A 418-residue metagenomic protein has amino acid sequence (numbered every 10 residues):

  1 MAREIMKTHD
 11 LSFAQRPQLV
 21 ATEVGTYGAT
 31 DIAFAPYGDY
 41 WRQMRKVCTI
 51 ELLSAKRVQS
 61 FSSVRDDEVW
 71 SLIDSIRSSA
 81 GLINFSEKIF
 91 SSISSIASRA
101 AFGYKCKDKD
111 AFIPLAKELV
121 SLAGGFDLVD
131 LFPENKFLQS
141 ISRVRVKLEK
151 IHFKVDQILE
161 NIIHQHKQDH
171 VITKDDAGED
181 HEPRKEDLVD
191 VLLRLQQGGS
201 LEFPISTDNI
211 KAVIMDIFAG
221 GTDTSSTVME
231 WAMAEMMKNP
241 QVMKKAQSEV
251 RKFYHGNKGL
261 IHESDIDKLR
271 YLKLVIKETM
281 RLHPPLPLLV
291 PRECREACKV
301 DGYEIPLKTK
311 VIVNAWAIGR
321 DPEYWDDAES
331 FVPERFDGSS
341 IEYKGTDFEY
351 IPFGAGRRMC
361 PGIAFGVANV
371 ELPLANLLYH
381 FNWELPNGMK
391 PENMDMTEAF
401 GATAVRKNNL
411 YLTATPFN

Functional and structural regions predicted by a protein language model:
M1-S60, V64, I89-I96, D110-K136 (+1 more regions): Cytochrome P450 substrate-recognition site 1
A2, H283, V313-I341: Conserved cytochrome P450 K-helix/beta-meander segment immediately N-terminal to the heme-binding cysteine loop
L53-R57, G124-F126, I151-M229, N257-L269 (+1 more regions): Conserved cytochrome P450 catalytic core segment spanning the I/J/K helices
K56-D67, I76-R99, K105-P114, E134-I158 (+6 more regions): Cytochrome P450
I93, A97, F102, I151 (+8 more regions): Central I-helix of cytochrome P450 enzymes
K107, P240-V242, I363-A402: Cytochrome P450 heme-binding "Cys pocket" and the immediately downstream C-terminal segment
Q157, P240, G259-G302, P322: Conserved cytochrome P450 K-helix E-x-x-R motif and the immediately C-terminal K′/meander segment
M215, S339-V370, T397-F400: Cytochrome P450 heme-thiolate "Cys pocket" and heme-binding signature region
